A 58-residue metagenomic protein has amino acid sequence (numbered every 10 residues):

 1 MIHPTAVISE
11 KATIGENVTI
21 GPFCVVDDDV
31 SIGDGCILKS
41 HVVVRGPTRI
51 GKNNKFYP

Functional and structural regions predicted by a protein language model:
M1-T5: Short, basic phosphate-binding NTP loop
A6, A12, N17-I20, C24 (+5 more regions): A structural motif detector for beta-strand N-caps
